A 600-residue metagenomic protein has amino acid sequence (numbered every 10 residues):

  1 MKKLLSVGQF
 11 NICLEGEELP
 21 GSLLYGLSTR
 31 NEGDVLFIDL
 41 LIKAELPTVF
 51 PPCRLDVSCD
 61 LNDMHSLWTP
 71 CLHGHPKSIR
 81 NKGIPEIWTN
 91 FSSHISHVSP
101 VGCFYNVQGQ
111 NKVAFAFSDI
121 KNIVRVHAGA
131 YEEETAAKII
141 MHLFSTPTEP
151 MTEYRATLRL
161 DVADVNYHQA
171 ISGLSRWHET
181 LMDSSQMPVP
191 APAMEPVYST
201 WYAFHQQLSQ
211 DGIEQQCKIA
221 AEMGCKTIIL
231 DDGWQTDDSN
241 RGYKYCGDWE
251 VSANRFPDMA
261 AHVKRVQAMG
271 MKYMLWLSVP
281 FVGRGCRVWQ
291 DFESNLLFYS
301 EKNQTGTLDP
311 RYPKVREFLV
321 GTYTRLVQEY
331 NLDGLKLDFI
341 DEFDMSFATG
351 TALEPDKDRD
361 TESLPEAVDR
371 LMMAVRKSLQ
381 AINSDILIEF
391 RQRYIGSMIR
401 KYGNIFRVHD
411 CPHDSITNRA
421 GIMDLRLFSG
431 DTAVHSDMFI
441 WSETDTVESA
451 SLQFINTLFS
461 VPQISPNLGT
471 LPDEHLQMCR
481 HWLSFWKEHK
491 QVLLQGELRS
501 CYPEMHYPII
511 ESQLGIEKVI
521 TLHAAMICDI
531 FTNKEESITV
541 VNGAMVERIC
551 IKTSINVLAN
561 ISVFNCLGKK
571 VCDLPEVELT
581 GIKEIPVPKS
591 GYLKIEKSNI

Functional and structural regions predicted by a protein language model:
M1-T180, S184, A559-I561, G568 (+2 more regions): N-terminal accessory beta-strand-rich subdomains and adjacent acidic, glycine-rich linkers that precede catalytic cores
M151, R155, L371-G591, E596-K597: Active-site-proximal substrate-binding groove within the catalytic cores of carbohydrate-active enzymes
H168-S185, T227-L230, N254-N303, D385-E389 (+1 more regions): Glycine-rich, aromatic-flanked loop segments that form ligand/cofactor-binding clefts across common enzyme folds
H178-I219, M223-T227, Q235-T236: An acidic-aromatic substrate-binding cleft motif
P188, E195, Y202-Q206, K272-E329: Active-site-adjacent "subsite" loops/lids of carbohydrate-active enzymes
M194-T200, I228-L230, Y273-L277, L335-L337 (+2 more regions): Hydrophobic faces of well-ordered beta-strands that scaffold small-molecule active sites in alpha/beta enzyme cores
M223, D232, V315-S378, I386-K401 (+1 more regions): Active-site and adjacent substrate-binding regions of carbohydrate-active enzymes
W234-M259, C286-P313, E342-D369, V375: Aromatic- and acidic-residue-enriched carbohydrate-binding clefts of CAZyme catalytic domains
